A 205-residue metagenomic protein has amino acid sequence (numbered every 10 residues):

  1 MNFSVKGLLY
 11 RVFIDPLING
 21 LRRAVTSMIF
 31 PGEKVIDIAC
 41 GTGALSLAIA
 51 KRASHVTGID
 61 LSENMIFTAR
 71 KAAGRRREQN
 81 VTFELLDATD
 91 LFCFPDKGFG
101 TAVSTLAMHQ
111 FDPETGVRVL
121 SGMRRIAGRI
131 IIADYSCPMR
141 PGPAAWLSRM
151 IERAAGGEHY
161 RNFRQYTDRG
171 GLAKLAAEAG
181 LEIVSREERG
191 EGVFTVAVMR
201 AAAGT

Functional and structural regions predicted by a protein language model:
M1-F30: Conserved class I S-adenosyl-L-methionine
E33-G41: Conserved class I S-adenosyl-L-methionine
T42-D90: Class I SAM-dependent methyltransferase SAM/SAH-binding core
D90-D96: Short conserved loop adjoining the S-adenosyl-L-methionine
V103: A conserved beta-strand element that flanks and buttresses the S-adenosyl-L-methionine
F111-G122: A short, conserved alpha-helix within the catalytic core of class I
A133-A179, R186: C-terminal alpha-helical "lid/dimerization" subdomain adjacent to the S-adenosyl-L-methionine
E187-T205: Core SAM-dependent methyltransferase catalytic element
